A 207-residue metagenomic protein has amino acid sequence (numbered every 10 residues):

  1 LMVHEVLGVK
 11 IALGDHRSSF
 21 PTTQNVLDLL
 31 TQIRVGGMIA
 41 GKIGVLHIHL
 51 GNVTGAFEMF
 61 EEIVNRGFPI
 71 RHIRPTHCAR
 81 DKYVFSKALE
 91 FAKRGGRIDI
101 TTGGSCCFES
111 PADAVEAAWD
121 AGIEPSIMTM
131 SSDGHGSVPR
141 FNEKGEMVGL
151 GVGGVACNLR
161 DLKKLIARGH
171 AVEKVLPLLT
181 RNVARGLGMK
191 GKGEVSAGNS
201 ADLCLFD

Functional and structural regions predicted by a protein language model:
L1, E5-S19: Metal-cofactor-binding active-site regions of metalloenzymes
H4-V6, I70, P125, A201: Sequence-level motif detector for i,i+2 pairs with an aromatic at +2
R17-F20, N25-F141, E146-V152: Active-site core of metal-dependent hydrolases
D120-N199, L203-F206: His/Asp/Glu-enriched, well-ordered alpha-helical/loop segment that forms or immediately abuts the divalent-metal
